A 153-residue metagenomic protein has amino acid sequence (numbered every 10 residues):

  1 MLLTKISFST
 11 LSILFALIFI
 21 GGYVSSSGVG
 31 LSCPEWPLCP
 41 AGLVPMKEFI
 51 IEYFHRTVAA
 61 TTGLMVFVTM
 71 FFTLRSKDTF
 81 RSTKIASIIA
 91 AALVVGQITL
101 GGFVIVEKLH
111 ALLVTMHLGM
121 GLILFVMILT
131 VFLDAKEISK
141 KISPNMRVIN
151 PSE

Functional and structural regions predicted by a protein language model:
M1-E153: Polytopic transmembrane helical bundles with strong interfacial aromatic enrichment
